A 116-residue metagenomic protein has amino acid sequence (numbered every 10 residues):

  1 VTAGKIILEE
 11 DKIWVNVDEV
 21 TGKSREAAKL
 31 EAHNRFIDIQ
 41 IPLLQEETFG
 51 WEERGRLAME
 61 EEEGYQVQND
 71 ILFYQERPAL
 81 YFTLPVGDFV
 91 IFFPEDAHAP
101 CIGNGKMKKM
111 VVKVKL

Functional and structural regions predicted by a protein language model:
E10, A27-I37, L57-E61, R77-P78: A short beta-loop-beta micro-motif enriched in histidine and acidic residues
E10-K12, A32-F36, P42-L44, P85 (+1 more regions): Short connector loops at helix/strand junctions that flank enzyme active sites, especially segments positioning acidic
V15-H33, L43-L57, P94: Conserved short histidine dyad/triad with adjacent acidic residue
R35-E47, E53-G55, G64-Y74, K113-V114: Short, conserved beta-strand element in jelly-roll/cupin
I39, V90-I91, K106-L116: A short hydrophobic beta-strand segment most commonly corresponding to one strand of the jelly-roll/cupin
L72-P78, L84: A gly/proline- and charged-residue-enriched helix-loop-helix capping module
F82-A97: Conserved metal-binding segment of the jelly-roll/cupin
A99-G103: Short, exposed beta-strand-loop hairpins at the edges of beta-sheets in extracellular/periplasmic proteins
